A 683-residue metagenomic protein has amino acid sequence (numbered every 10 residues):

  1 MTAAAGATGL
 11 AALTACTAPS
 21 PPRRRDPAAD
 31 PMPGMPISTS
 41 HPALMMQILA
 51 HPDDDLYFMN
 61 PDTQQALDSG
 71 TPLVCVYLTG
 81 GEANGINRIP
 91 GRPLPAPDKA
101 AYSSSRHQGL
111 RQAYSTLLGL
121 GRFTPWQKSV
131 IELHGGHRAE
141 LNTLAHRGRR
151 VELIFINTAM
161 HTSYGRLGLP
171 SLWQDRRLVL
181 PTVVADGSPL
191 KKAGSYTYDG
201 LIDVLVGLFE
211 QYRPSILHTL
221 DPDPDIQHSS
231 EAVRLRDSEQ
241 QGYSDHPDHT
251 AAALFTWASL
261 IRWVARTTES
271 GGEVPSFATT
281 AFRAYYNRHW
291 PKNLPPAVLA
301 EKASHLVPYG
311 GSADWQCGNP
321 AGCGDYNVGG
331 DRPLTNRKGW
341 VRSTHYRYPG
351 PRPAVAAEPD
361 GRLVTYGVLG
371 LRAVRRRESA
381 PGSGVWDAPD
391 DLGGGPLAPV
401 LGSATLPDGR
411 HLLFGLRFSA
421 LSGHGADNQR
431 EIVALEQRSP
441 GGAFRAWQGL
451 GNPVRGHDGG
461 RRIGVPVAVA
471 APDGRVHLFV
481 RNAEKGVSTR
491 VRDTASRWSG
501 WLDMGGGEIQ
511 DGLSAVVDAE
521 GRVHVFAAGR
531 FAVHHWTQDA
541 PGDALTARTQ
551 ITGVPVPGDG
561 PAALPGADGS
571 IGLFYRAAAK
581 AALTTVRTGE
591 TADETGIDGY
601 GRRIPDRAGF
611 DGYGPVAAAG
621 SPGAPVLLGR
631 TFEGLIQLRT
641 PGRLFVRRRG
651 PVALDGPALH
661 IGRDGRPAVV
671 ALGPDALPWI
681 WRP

Functional and structural regions predicted by a protein language model:
M1-P19: N-terminal export signals
A18-I202, V206-G207, Q211: Active-site rim/loop-helix segments in enzyme catalytic domains that contact anionic ligands
A66, P222, E231, D237-G242 (+1 more regions): Catalytic toxin/effector domains delivered as secreted proteins or via bacterial secretion systems
E82-I86, H161-G165, D225-S229, R288-P291 (+1 more regions): Short catalytic/ligand-binding loop motif for oxyanion handling, primarily in non-cytosolic enzymes, centered on
I86-S103, Q227-P247: Short, flexible/disordered intra-domain loops and linkers
G135, E140, R147, M160 (+3 more regions): The feature marks non-catalytic terminal segments
L205-D225: Proline-aspartate-enriched helix->loop->beta-strand connector
R337-P683: A structural motif
